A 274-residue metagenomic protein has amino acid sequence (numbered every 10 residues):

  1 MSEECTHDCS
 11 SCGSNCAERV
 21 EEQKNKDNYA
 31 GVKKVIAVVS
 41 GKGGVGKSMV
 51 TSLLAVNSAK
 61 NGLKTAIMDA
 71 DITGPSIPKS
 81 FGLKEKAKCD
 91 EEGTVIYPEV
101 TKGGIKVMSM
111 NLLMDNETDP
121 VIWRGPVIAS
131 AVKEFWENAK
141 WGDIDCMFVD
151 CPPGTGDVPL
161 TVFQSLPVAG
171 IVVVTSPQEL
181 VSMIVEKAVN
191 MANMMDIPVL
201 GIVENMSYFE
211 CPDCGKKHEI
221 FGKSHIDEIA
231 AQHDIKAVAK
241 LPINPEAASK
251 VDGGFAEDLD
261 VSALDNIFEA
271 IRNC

Functional and structural regions predicted by a protein language model:
M1-E22, V189-C274: C-terminal lobe/tail of nucleotide-utilizing enzymes
D27-K33: Phosphate-binding P-loop
V32, G43, D69, I77 (+7 more regions): Residue-level signature of catalytic and energy-coupling elements of molecular machines, predominantly ATP/GTP-dependent
V35-I72, V189: Walker A/P-loop phosphate-binding motif and the immediately C-terminal alpha-helix
T65, A70-M114, A129: Phosphate-binding loop that captures ATP/GTP phosphates
M108, C151, Q164, L200 (+1 more regions): Glycine-rich phosphate-binding loops of nucleotide-dependent enzymes
L113-V162: Phosphate-binding/switch loop-helix module in NTP-utilizing enzymes
K140, P159-L180: Inter-motif core of Ras-like GTPase G domains
